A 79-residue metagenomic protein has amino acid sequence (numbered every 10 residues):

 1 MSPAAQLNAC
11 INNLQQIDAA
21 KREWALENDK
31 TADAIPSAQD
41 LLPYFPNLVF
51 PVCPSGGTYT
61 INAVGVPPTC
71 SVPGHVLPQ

Functional and structural regions predicted by a protein language model:
M1-A19, E23: Amphipathic alpha-helical segments typified by the pilin-like N-terminal helix that continues immediately C-terminal
A19-Q79: Extracellular/periplasmic head regions of type IV pilus-like filament subunits
